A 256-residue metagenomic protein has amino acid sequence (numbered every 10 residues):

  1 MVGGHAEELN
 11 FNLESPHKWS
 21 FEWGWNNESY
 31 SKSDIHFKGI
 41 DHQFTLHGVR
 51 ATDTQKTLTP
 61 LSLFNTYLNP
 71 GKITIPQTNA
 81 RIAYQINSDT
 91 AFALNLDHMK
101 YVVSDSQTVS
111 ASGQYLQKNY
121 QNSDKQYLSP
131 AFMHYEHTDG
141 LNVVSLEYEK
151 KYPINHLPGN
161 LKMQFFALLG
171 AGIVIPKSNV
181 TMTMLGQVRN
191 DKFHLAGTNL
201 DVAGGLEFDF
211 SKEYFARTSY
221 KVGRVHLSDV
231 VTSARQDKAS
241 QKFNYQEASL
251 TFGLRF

Functional and structural regions predicted by a protein language model:
H5-Y84, P176-S178, S249, G253-R255: Short glycine/proline- and aromatic-enriched beta-strand/turn motifs that initiate or cap beta-hairpins
E7-K18, S88-D89, P153-F165, F210-A216: Short loop/turn motifs that connect adjacent beta-strands in outer-membrane beta-barrel proteins
H17, T74-T78, T138-V144, M163 (+2 more regions): Residues that define the transmembrane beta-barrel architecture of outer-membrane proteins
S33-H36, F44-T45, G205-F256: Predominantly the C-terminal beta-signal and adjacent terminal strand-loop region of outer-membrane beta-barrel
D34-I40, D105-A111, K177-Q187, D229-R235: Outer-membrane beta-barrel translocator domains and adjoining extracellular loop/strand segments of Gram-negative
Q55-L63, Q121-P130, N179-Q187, S228-S233: Flexible, solvent-exposed coil segments and beta strand-coil junctions, predominantly the extracellular/periplasmic
N65-L68, P130-H137, M184-F193, S233-Q241: Extracellular loop and loop/strand-boundary signature of outer-membrane beta-barrel proteins
R81-T181, G253: Gram-negative (and chloroplast) outer-membrane scaffold detector with strong preference for beta-barrel transmembrane
